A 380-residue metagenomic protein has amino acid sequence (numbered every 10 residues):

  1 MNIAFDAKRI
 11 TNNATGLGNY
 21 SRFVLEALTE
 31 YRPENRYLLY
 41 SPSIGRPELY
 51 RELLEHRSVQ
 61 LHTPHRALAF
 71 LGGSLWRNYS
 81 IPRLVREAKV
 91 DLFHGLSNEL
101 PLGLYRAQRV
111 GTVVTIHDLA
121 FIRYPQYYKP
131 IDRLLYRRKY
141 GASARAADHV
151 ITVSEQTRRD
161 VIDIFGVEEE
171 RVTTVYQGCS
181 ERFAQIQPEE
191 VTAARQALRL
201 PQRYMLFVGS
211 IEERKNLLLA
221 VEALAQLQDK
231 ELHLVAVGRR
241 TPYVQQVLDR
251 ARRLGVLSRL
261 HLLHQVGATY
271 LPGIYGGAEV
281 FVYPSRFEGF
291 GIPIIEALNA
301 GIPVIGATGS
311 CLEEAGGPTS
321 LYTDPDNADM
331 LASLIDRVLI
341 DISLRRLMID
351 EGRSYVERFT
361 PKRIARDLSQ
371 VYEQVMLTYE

Functional and structural regions predicted by a protein language model:
M1-E380: Carbohydrate transferase catalytic cores enriched for Leloir-type hexosyltransferases
